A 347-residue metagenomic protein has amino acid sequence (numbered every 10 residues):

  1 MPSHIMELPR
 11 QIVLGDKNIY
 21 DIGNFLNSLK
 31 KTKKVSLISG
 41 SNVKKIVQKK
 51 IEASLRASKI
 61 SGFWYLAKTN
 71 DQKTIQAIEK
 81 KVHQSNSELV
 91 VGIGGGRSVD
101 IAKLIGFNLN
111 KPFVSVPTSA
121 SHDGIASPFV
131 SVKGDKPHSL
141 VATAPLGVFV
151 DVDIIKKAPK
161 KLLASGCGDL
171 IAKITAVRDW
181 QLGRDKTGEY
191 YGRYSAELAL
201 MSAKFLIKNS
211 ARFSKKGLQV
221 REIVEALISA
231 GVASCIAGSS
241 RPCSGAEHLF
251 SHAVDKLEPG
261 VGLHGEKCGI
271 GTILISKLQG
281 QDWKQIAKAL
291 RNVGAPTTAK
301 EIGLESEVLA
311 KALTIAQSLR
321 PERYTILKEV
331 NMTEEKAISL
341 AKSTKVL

Functional and structural regions predicted by a protein language model:
M1-L89: ATP/NTP phosphate-donor binding region
H4-M6, L29-K30, V82-S85, G106 (+6 more regions): Solvent-exposed alpha-helices and their adjacent loops that cap or buttress functional pockets in soluble metabolic
R10, N108-S202: A glycine/threonine-rich phosphate-anchoring loop and its flanking beta-alpha core in nucleotide/phosphate-binding
K45-V47, R97-L104, H122-I125, C243: Short glycine/serine/threonine-rich phosphate/pyrophosphate-binding segments that cradle anionic phosphate groups
V82-I105, L109-A120: A short, small-residue-rich loop immediately preceding and capping a beta-strand
L170, G280-L347: C-terminal charged capping/lid subdomain of soluble metabolic enzymes
R193-K300: Active-site segments that bind and position negatively charged phosphate/pyrophosphate groups
